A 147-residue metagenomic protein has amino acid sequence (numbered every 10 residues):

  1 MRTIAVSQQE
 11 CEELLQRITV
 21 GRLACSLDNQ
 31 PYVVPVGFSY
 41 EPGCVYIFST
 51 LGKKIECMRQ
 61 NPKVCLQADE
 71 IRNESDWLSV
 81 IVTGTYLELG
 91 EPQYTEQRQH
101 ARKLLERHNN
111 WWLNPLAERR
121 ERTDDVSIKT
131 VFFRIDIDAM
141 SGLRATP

Functional and structural regions predicted by a protein language model:
M1-R17: Extreme N-terminal tail/first-helix region
I18-T50, L66-Q67: Short beta-strand segments
L27, A68-E70, D136-A139: Short, structured patches in soluble enzyme cores that scaffold and shape functional sites
T50, D69, A145-P147: Surface loops and adjacent helix of pleckstrin homology
T50-K53, L105: Short, solvent-exposed aromatic-acidic interface loops
K53-I81, L87: Helix-adjacent hinge/juxtasegments
S75-P147: Charged, gly/pro-rich active-site loop segments
